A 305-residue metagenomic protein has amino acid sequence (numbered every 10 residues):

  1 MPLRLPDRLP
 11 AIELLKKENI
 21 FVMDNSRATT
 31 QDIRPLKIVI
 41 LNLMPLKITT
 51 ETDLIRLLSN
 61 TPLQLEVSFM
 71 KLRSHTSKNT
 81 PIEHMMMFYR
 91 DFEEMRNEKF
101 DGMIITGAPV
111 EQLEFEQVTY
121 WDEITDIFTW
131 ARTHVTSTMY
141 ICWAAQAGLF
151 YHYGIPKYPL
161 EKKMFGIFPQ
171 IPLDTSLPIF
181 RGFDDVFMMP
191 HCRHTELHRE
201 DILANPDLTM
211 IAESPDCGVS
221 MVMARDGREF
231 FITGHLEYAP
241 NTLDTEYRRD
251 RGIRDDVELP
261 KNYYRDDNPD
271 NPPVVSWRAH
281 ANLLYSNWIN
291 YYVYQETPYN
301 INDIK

Functional and structural regions predicted by a protein language model:
P2-A28, M44-P45, L236-K305: Acyltransferase
Q31-I38, K99: A short, charged/proline- and glycine-enriched loop that marks the coil->beta-strand transition at the N-terminal
I33, D53-L65: A short, Lys/Arg-enriched amphipathic alpha-helix followed by its capping loop at the start of a domain
V39-L41, M70, I141: Short hydrophobic segments within beta-strands
L43, Y151-T242: Pocket-forming structural segment of enzyme catalytic cores
Q64-T76: A short beta-strand-loop structural module common to alpha/beta enzyme folds
T80-K99: Glycine-rich, highly charged phosphate/nucleotide-binding loops
I105-D174: Cysteine-nucleophile active-site neighborhood
